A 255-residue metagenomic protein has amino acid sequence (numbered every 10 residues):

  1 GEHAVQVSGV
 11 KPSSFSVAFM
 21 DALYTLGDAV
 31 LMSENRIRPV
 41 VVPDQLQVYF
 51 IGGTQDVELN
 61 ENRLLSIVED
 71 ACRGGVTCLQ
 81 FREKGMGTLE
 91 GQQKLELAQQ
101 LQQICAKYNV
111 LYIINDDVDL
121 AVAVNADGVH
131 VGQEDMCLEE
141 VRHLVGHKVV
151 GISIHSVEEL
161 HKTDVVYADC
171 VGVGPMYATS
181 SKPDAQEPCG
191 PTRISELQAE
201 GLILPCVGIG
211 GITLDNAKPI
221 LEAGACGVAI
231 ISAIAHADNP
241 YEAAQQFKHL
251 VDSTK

Functional and structural regions predicted by a protein language model:
E2-G128, D135, H143-D169, Q186 (+4 more regions): Conserved N-terminal beta1-alpha1 strand-loop-helix module at the mouth
Q133-E139, A178-G201: Flexible, gly/pro- and Lys/Arg-enriched active-site loops
P175: Short loop/turn segments at beta-alpha junctions that line or gate ligand-sensing/allosteric surfaces
G224-G227: Conserved acetyl-CoA-binding loop of GNAT-fold acetyltransferases
